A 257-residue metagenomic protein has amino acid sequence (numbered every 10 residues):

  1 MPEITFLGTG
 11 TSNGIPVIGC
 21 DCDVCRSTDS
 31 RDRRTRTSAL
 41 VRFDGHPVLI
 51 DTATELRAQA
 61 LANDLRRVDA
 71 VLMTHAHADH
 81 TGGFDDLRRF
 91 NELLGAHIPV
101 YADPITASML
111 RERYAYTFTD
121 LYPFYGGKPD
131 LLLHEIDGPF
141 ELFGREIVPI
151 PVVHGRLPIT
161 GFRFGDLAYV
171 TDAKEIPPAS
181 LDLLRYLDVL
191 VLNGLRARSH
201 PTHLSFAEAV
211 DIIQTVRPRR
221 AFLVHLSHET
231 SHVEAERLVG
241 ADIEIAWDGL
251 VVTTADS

Functional and structural regions predicted by a protein language model:
M1-N63, K128-A179, D248-S257: Core dinuclear metal-dependent hydrolase active-site scaffold
I4, L110, A221: Residue-level signal for inorganic ion chemistry
T9, A76, D86, L195 (+1 more regions): Flexible loop residues that form catalytic and substrate-binding hotspots at small-molecule/glycan-binding clefts
G10, P104-T106, L226-E229: Residues in the short beta-alpha loop(s) of Rossmann-like NAD(P)-binding domains
G45-A102, L187-V189: Active-site metal-binding motif and surrounding structural segment of the metallo-beta-lactamase
I50, T74, T171, L192 (+1 more regions): Active-site flanking residues adjacent to catalytic metal/cofactor-binding acidic residues
L94-I98, T106-L132: Active-site neighborhood of divalent metal-dependent phosphoester bond hydrolases
P177-S257: Binuclear metal-ion centers of metallo-dependent hydrolases, dominated by the metallo-beta-lactamase
